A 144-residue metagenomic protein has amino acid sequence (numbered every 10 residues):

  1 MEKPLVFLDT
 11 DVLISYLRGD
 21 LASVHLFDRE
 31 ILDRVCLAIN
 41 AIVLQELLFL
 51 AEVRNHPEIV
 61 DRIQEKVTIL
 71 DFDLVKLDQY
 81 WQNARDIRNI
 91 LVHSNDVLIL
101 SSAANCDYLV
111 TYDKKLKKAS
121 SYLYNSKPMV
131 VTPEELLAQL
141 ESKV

Functional and structural regions predicted by a protein language model:
M1-A22, I39: Metal-dependent nucleic-acid phosphoesterase active-site entry motif
M1-K3, V110, K114-V144: Acidic, PIN/NYN-like endoribonuclease modules and their adjacent C-terminal/linker elements
L8, V24-R54, I69-F72: PIN/NYN-family metal-dependent endoribonuclease catalytic core
L13-I14, L44-L47, L116-K117, L136-L137: A generic structural signal for short hydrophobic patches within well-formed alpha-helices
L13-R18, L48, R85-V92: Short, flexible loop segments at the rims of nucleotide/cofactor-binding pockets, characterized by
I69-V75, M129-P133: Short acidic-hydrophobic, aromatic-tinged amphipathic segments that line or gate anion-handling sites
D71-Y122: Active-site neighborhoods of divalent-metal-dependent phosphate/nucleic-acid chemistry enzymes
